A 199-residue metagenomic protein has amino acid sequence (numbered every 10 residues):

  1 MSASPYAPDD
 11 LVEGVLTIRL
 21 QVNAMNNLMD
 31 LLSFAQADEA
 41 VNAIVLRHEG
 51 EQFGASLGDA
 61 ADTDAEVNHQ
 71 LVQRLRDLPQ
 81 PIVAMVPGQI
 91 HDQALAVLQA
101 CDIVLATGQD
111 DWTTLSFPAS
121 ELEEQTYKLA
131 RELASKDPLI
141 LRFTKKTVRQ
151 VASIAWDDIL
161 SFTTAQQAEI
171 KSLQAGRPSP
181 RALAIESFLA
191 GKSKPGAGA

Functional and structural regions predicted by a protein language model:
M1-E13, V22, E49-F53, R131 (+1 more regions): C-terminal alpha-helix plus adjacent terminal tail
E13, I18-T63, R76-V83, I103: A structural preference for short, pocket-lining loop segments at secondary-structure junctions
N27, V67, R74, Q125 (+2 more regions): Charged catalytic carboxylate motif
L31, D64-V67, L71, L129: A general structural detector for well-ordered alpha-helical segments in enzyme core domains, enriched
L46, V97-L98, T126, F188: Hydrophobic/aromatic residues within transmembrane alpha-helices of multi-pass small-molecule transporters
A55-G58, A94-L95, Y127: Short glycine-/acidic-enriched loop or helix-start segments at secondary-structure transitions that form or flank
H69-L115: Glycine-rich beta-to-alpha active-site loop
S120-A134: Two-component system phosphotransfer/interaction surface
